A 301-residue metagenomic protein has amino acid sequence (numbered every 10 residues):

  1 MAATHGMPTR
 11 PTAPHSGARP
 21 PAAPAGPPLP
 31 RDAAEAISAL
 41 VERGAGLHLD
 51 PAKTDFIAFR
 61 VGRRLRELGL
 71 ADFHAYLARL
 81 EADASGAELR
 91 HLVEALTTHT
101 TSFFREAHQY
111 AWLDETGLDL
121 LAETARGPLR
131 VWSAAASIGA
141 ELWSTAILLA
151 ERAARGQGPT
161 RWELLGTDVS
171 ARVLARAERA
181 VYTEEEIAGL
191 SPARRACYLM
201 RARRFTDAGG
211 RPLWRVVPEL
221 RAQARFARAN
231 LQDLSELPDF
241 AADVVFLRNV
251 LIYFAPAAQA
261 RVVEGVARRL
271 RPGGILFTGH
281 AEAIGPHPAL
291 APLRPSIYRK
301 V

Functional and structural regions predicted by a protein language model:
A2-W132: Conserved AdoMet
D114, A146-A150, A267: A structural alpha-helix within SAM-dependent methyltransferase catalytic domains
R126-L142, W162-L165: Conserved class I S-adenosyl-L-methionine
I138-Q157: Conserved SAM-binding loop of SAM-dependent methyltransferases across substrates and taxa, primarily the Class I
R155-F246, V250-A258, A283-I284: Extended basic-aromatic, gly/pro-enriched interface segments that bind polyanionic ligands
V244, A283-V301: Core SAM-dependent methyltransferase catalytic element
A260-P272: A short glycine-rich, Lys/Arg-flanked "PGG" loop and its adjoining helix->strand segment in the class I
P272-H280: Conserved beta-strand signature within the Rossmann-like core of class I S-adenosyl-L-methionine
